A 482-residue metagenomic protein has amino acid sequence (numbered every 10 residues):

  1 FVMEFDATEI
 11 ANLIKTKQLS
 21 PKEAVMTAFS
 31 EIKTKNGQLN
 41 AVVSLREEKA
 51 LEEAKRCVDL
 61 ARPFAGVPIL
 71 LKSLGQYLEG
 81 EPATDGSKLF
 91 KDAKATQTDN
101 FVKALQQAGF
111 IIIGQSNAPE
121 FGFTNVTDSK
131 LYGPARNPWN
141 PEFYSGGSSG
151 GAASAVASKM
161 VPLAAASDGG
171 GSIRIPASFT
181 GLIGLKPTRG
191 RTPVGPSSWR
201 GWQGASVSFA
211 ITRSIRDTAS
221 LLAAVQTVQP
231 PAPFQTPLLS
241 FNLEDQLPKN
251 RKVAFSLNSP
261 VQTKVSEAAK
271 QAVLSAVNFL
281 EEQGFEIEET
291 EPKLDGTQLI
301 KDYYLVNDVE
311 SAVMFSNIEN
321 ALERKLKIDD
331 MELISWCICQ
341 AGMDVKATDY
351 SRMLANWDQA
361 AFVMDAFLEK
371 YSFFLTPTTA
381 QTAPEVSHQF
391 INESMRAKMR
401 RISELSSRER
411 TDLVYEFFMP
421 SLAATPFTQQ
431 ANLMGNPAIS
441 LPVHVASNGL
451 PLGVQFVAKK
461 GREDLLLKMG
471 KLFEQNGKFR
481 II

Functional and structural regions predicted by a protein language model:
F1-S44, K49, I482: An N-terminal boundary/leader segment
A50-E52, C57-K130: Acidic/His- and Gly-rich active-site-bordering loop/insert found across diverse amide/peptide-bond hydrolases
F64-D85, K252, V309-D365, Q381 (+3 more regions): Short helix-loop capping/hinge segments that flank enzyme active sites or metal/cofactor-binding pockets
D99, K103-V225, P437-L441, P451-G453: Short glycine/serine-rich loop segments
K186-Q271, R480-I482: A short helix-breaking turn/cap at a secondary-structure junction
P233-V306, M331-I334, I338: Gly/Ser-rich, acidic/histidine-flanked active-site/gating loops
D412-A438: Alpha-helix-centered segments that form part of catalytic cores
